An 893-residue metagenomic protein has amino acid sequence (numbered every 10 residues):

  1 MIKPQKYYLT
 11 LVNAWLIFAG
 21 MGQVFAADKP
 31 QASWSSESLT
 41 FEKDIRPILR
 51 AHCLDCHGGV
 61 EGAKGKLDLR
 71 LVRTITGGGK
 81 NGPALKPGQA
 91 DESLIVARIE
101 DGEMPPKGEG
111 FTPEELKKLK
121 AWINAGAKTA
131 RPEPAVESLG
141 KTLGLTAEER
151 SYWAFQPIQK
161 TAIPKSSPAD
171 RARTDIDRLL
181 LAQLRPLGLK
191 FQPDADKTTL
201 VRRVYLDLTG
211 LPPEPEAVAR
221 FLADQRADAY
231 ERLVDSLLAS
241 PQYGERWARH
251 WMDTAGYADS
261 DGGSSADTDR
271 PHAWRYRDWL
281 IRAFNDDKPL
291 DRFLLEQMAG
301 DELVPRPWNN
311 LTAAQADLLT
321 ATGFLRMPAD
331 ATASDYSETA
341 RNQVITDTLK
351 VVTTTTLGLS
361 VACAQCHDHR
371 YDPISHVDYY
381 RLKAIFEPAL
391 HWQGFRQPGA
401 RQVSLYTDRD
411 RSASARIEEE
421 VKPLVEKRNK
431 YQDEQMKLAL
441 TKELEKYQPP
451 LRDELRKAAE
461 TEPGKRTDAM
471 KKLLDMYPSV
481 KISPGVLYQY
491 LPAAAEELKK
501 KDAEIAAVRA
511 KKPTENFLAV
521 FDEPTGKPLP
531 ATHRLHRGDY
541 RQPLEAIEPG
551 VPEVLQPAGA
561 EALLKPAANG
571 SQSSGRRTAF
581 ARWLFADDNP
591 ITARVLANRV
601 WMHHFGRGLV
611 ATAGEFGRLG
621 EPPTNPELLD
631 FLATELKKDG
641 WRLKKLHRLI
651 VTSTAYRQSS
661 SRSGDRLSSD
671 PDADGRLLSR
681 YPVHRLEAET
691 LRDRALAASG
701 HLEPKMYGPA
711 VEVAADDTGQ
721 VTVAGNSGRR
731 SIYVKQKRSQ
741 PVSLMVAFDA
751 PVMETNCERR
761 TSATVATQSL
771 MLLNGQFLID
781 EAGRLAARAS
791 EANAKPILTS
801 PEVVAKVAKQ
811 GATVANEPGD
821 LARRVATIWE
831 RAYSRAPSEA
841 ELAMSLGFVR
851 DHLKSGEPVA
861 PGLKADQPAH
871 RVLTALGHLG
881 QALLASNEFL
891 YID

Functional and structural regions predicted by a protein language model:
M1-Y8: N-terminal secretory signal peptides that target proteins for export/translocation
T10-Q23: Bacterial N-terminal signal peptides
F25-K120, T129-A182, T198-R203, P213-F221 (+4 more regions): Solvent-exposed helix-loop boundary motif
L49, G108, V352, T356-A362: Short metal-coordination and nucleic-acid-contact micro-motifs, chiefly zinc-binding Cys/His arrays
D55, Q365-D368: Short, cysteine/histidine-rich loop/knuckle motifs that typically chelate Zn2+
S167-Q242, G256-N310, V344, V351 (+11 more regions): Primarily short, surface-exposed interaction patches in extracytoplasmic proteins
Q432-A459, K465: Extended alpha-helical coiled-coil "stalk/arm" regions that act as elongated linkers or oligomerization scaffolds
L879: Globin-like tetrapyrrole-binding proteins
